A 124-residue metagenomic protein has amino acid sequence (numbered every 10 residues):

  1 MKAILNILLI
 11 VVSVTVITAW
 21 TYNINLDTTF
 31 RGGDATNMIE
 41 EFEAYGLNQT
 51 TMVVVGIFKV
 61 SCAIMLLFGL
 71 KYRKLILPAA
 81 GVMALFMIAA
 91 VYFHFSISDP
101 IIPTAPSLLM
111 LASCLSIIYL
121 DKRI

Functional and structural regions predicted by a protein language model:
M1-I124: Membrane-interface extramembranous regions
